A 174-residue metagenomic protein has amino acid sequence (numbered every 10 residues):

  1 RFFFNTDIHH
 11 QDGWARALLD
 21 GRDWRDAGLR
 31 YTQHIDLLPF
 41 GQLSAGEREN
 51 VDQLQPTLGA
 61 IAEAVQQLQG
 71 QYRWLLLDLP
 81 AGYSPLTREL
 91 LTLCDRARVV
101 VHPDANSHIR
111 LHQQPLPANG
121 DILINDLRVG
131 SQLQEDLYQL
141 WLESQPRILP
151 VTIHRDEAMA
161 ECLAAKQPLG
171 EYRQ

Functional and structural regions predicted by a protein language model:
R1-G70, C162-A164: P-loop/Walker-type NTP enzyme "switch/lid" segment
Q33, L43, D104-A105, L127-S131 (+1 more regions): Conserved nucleotide-binding/hydrolysis micro-motifs of P-loop NTPases
P39-F40, L77-D78, R98-H102, D121-D126: Conserved beta-strand segments of the P-loop GTPase G domain that flank and frequently precede/overlap
L54-I61, H112-G130, E171: P-loop/Walker A phosphate-binding loop and immediately adjacent motor/lid segment at beta-alpha junctions
G70, A81-A105: Inter-motif core of Ras-like GTPase G domains
T92-C94, L116-A118, E143-P146: Short, structured coil segments at secondary-structure junctions
D126-Q132, L137-Y172: Beta-strand-loop-alpha "switch" segments that mediate conformational coupling across diverse proteins
